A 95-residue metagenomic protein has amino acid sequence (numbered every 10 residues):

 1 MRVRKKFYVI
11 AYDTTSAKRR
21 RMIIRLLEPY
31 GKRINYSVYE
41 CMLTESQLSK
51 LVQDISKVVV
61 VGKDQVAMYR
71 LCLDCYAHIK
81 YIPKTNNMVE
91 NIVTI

Functional and structural regions predicted by a protein language model:
M1-Q47: Extended, hydrophobic alpha-helical segments
M1-V3, L26-K32, V52-I55, C75-Y76 (+1 more regions): A broad, low-specificity signal for short, low-complexity segments enriched in glycine/proline and polar/charged
K5-K6, K18, K32, K50 (+4 more regions): Context-gated lysine
I10, I23-I24, I34, I55 (+2 more regions): Weak global preference for isoleucine
N35, E40-Q65: Short, intrinsically disordered low-complexity segments
V58-I95: C-terminal structural segments of small proteins and small subunits
